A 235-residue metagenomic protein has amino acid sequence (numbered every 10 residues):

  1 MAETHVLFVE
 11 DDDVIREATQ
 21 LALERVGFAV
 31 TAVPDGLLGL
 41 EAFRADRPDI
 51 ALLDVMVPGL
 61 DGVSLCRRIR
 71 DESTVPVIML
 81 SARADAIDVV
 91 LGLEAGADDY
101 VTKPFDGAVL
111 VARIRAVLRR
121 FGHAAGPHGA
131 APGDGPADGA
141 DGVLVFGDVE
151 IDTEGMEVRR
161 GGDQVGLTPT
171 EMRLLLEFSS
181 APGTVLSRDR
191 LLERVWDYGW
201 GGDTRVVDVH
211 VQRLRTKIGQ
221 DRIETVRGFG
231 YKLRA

Functional and structural regions predicted by a protein language model:
M1-A125: N-terminal/domain-start alpha-helical segments
T4-H5, A116-V185: Short, Lys/Arg-enriched segments at the junction into DNA-binding effector domains of transcriptional regulators
D13, D106, E150, E171 (+1 more regions): A generic "binding-loop/recognition-motif" signal
R68, E72, E94-A95, V143 (+3 more regions): ABC ATPase NBD switch/coupling site
T74-V75, F146, Q220: Active-site acidic short loop of glycosyltransferases
G155-R222, R227-F229: Positively charged, aromatic-enriched patches within helix-turn-helix-type DNA-binding elements, predominantly
G230-R234: Minor-groove-contacting beta-hairpin "wing" of winged helix-turn-helix DNA-binding domains
